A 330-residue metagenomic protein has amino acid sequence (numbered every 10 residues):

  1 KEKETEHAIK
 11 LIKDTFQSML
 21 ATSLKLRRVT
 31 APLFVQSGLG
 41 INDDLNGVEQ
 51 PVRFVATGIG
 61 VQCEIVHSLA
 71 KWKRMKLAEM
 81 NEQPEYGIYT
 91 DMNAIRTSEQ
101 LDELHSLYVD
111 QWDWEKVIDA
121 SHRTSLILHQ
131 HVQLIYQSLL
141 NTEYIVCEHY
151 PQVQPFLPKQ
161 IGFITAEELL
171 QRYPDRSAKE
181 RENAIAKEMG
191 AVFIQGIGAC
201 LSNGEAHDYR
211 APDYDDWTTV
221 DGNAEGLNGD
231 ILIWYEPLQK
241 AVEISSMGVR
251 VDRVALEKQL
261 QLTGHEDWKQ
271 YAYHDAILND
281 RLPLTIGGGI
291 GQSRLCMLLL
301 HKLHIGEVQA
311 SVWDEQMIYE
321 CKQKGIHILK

Functional and structural regions predicted by a protein language model:
K1-H105, D113-V117: Class II aminoacyl-tRNA synthetase-like tRNA-binding/catalytic domains
H7, L11, T15, R123-Q130 (+4 more regions): Generic recognition of stable, solvent-exposed alpha-helical segments in well-folded globular domains
I9-I12, F16-L20, V52-F54, C63-I65 (+7 more regions): Generic structural hydrophobic/aromatic packing signal, biased to beta-strands
L20-R27, I135-V146, L303: A generic secondary-structure signal for well-formed alpha-helical elements
L33-S37, P151-L157, I197, D314-I318: A glycine-rich phosphate-binding loop feature that marks nucleotide/adenosyl-phosphate handling sites
T90-A184: Extended, charged alpha-beta segments that form solvent-exposed binding/catalytic grooves in nucleic-acid-handling
I95, A166-K330: A translation/RNA-centric and nucleic-acid-associated enzymatic feature enriched in Class II aminoacyl-tRNA synthetases
